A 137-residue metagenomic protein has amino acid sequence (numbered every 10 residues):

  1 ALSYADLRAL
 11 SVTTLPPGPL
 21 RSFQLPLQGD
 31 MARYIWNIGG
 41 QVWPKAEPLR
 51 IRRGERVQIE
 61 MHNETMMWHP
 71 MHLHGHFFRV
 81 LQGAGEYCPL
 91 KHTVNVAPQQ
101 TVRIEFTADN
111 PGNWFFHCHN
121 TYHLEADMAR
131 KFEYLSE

Functional and structural regions predicted by a protein language model:
A1-E137: Copper-binding active sites and cupredoxin-like electron-transfer domains, recognizing His/Cys-rich ligand loops
